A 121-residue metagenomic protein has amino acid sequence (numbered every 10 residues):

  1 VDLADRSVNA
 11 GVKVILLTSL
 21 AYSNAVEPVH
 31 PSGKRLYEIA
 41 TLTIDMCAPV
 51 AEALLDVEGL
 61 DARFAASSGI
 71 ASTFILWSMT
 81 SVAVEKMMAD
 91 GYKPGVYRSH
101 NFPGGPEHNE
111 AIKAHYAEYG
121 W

Functional and structural regions predicted by a protein language model:
V1-S81: Glycine-rich phosphate-binding loops that contact phosphosugars or nucleotide phosphates
E85-W121: Active-site phosphate/pyrophosphate-binding segments
